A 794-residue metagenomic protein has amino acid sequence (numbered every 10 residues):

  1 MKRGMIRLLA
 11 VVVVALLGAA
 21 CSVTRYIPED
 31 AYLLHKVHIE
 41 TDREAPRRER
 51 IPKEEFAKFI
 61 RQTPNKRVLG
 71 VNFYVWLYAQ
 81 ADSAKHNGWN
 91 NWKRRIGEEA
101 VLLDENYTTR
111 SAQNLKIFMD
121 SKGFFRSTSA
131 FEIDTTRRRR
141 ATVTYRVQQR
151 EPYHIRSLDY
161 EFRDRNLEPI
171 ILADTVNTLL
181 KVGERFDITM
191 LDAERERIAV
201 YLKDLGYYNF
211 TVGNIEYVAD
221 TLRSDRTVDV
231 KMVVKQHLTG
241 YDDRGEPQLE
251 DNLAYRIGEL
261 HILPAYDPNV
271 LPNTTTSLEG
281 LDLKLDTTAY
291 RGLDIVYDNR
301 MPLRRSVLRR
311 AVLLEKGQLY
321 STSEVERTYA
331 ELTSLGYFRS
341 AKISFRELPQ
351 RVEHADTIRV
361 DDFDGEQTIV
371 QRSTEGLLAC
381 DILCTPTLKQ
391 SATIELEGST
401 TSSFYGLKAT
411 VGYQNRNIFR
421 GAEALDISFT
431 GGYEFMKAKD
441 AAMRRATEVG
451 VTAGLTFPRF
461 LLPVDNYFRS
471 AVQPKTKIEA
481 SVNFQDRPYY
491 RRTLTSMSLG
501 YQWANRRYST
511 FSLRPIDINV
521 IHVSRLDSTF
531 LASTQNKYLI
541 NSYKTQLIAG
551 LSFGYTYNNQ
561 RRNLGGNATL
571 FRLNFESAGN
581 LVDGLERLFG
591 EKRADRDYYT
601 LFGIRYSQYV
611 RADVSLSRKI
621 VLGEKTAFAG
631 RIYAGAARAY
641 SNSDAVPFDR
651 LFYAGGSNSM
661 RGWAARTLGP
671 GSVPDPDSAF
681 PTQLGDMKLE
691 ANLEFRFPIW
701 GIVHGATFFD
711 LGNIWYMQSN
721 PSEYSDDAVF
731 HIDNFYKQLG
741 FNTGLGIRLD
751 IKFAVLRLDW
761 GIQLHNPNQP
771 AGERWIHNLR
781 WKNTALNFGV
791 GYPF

Functional and structural regions predicted by a protein language model:
M1-L9: Bacterial N-terminal signal peptides that target proteins for export
K2, S22-S334, I343, E353-T357 (+4 more regions): Interaction-mediating elements
L17-A20: C-terminal motif of bacterial Sec signal peptides marking the signal peptidase cleavage site
T41-R43, V147-E151, F162-D164, M232-L238 (+12 more regions): Flexible glycine-/small-residue-rich
L167-I170, M301-P302, S321-E324, A330-R572 (+6 more regions): Gram-negative/organellar outer-membrane beta-barrel architecture
S277, S399-S402, S512-F697, T707-I732: C-terminal outer-membrane beta-barrel translocator/porin domains of Gram-negative envelope proteins and their
E315-V325, N415, V729-H731, T743 (+1 more regions): C-terminal soluble interaction/assembly domains
G584-E586, Q718-G740, P770-L779, A785: Outer-membrane beta-barrel domain signature, especially the mid-to-C-terminal portions of large Gram-negative OMP
